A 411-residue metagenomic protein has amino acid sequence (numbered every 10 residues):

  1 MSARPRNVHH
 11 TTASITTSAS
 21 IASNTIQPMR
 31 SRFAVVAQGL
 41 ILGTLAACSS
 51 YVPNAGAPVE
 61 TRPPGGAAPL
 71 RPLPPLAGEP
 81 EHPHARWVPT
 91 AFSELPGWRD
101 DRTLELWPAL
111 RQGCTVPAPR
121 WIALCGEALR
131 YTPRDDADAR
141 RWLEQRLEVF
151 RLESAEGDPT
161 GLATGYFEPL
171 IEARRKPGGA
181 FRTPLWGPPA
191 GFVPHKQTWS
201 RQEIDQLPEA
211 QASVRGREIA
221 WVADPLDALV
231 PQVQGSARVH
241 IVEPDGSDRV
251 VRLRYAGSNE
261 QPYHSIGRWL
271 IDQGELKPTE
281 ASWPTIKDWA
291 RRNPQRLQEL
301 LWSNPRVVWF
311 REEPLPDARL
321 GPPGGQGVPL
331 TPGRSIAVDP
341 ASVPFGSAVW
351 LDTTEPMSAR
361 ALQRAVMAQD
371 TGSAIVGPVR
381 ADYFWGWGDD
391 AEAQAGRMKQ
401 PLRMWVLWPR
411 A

Functional and structural regions predicted by a protein language model:
S2-R6, T12-S23: Low-acidity, Ser/Thr- and Arg-rich intrinsically disordered low-complexity segments
V8-H9, A37: Intrinsically disordered, low-complexity cationic segments
H9, S50-W87: Compositionally biased, proline/threonine/alanine/serine-rich low-complexity intrinsically disordered stretches
N24-L40: Bacterial N-terminal signal peptides that target proteins for export
V36, I41-L42, A118, A361: Residue-level signal for mature regions of secreted extracellular proteins and peptides
L45-A47: C-terminal motif of bacterial Sec signal peptides marking the signal peptidase cleavage site
S49-V52, V88, R99-E105, A318-A411: C-terminal soluble interaction/assembly domains
A85-P314, G324: Secretory/export targeting leaders with adjacent low-complexity proregions
